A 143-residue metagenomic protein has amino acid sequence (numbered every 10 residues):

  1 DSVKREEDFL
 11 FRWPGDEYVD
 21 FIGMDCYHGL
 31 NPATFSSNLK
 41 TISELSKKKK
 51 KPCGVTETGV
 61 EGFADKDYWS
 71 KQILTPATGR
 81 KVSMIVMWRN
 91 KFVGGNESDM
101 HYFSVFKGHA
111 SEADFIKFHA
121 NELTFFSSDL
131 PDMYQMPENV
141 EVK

Functional and structural regions predicted by a protein language model:
D1, P14-G23, L45-V60: Active-site region of glycoside hydrolase catalytic domains
D1-R5, C26-N31, G59-F63, N90-G94: Solvent-exposed loop/turn segments at secondary-structure junctions within structured extracellular/periplasmic domains
S2-P14, A33-L45, D67-P76: Alpha-helical scaffolding within the catalytic cores of extracellular/periplasmic polymer-degrading hydrolases
F9-A33, W88: Aromatic- and acid-rich polysaccharide-binding/catalytic face of secreted or lumenal carbohydrate-active enzymes
G29-T34, K40, G62-A64, K81: Generic structural signal for short, solvent-exposed loop/turn connectors between secondary structure elements
P52-K143: Substrate-binding cleft of secreted/luminal carbohydrate-active enzymes
